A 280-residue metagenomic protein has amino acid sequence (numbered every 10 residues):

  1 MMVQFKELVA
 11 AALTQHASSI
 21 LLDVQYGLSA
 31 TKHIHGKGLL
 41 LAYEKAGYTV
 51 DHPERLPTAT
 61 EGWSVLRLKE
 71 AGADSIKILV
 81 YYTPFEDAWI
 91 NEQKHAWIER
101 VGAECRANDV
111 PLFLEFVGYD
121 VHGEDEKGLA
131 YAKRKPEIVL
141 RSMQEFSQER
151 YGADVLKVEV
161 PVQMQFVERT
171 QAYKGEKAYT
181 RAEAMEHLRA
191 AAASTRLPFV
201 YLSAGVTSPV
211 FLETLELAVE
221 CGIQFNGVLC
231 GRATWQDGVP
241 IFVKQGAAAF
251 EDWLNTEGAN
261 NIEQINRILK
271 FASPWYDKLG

Functional and structural regions predicted by a protein language model:
M1, L56, T60, W89-W97 (+3 more regions): Alpha-helix N-cap and loop-to-helix initiation/capping positions
M1-D74, I78-A88, G152, E176-K177 (+5 more regions): Alpha/beta catalytic barrel-like cores
Y26-K32, P84-R106, F113, Q165-A172 (+2 more regions): Active-site-adjacent beta->alpha loops and helix N-cap segments on the catalytic face of soluble alpha/beta enzymes
A71-G72, G128-V158, A218-V228: Structural recognition of alpha->loop->beta junctions
Y82-F85, Y119-E124, G128-Y131, Q148 (+3 more regions): Domain-level signal for soluble alpha/beta catalytic cores
E104-G128: Hydrophobic, aromatic-enriched interface-forming segments
E115, L156, G231: Conserved, mostly hydrophobic/aromatic
P161-C230: Glycine/small-residue-rich hydrophobic helix-like segments
